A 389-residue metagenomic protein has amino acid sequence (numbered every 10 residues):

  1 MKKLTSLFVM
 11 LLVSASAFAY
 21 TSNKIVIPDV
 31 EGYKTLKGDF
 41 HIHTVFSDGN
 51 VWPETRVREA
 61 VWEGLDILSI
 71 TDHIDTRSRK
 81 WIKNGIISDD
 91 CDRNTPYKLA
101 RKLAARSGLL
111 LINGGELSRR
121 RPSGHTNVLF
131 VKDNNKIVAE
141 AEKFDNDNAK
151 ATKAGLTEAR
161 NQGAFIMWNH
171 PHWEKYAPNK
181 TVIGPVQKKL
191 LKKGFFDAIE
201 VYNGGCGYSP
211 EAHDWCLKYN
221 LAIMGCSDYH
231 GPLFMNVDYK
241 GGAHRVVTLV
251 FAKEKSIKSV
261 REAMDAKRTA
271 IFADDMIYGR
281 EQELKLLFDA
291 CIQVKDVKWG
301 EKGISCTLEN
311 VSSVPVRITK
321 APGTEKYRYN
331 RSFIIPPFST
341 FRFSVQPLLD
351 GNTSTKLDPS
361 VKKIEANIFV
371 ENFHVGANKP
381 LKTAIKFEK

Functional and structural regions predicted by a protein language model:
K2, Y20-D39, V57, G124-K132 (+1 more regions): Charged catalytic cores and adjacent phosphate/nucleic-acid-binding surfaces used for phosphate/nucleic-acid chemistry
K2-M10: Sec-dependent signal peptide recognition, specifically the positively charged N-region followed immediately by
T5, T44, T71-D75, S227 (+1 more regions): Ser/Thr-centric signal marking residues that sit in or immediately flank functional binding/regulatory motifs
M10-F18: Hydrophobic h-region of N-terminal signal peptides that target proteins for export in Gram-negative bacteria
S22-N169, P185, E200-H213: A metal-dependent hydrolase metal-coordination microenvironment
F46, E174-A177: Short, small-residue-enriched loops and turns at beta-alpha junctions that line or gate enzyme active sites
G115-R119, H172-K175, Y229-H230: Short glycine-enriched loops at secondary-structure junctions
